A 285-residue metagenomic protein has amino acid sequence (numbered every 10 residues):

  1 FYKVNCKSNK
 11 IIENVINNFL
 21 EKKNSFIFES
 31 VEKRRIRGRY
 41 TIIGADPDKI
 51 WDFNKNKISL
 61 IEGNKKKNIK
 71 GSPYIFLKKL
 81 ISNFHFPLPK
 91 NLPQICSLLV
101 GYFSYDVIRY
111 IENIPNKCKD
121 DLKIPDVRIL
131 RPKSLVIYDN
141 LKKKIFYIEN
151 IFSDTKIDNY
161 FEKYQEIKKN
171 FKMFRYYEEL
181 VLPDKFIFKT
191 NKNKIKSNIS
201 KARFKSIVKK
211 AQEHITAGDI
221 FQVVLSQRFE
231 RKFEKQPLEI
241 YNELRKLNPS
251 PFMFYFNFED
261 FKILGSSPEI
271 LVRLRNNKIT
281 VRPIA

Functional and structural regions predicted by a protein language model:
F1-A285: Extended alpha-helical targeting/anchoring segments, especially N-terminal organellar/secretory targeting helices
